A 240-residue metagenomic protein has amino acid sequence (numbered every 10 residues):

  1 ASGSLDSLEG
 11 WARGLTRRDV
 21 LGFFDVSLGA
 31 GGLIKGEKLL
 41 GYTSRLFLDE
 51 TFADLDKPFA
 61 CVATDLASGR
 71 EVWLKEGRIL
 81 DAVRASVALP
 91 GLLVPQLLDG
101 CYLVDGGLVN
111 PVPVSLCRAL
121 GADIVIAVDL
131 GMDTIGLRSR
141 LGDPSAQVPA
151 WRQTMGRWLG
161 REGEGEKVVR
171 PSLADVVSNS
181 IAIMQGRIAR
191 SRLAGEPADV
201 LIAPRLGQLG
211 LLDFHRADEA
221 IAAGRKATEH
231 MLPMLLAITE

Functional and structural regions predicted by a protein language model:
A1-E240: Patatin-like phospholipase
